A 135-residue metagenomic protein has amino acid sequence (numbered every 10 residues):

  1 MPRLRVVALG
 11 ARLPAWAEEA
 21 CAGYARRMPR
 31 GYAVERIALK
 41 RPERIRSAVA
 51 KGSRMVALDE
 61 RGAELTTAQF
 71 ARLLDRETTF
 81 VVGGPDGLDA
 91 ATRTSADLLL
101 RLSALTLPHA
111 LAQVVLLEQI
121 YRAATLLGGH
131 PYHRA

Functional and structural regions predicted by a protein language model:
M1-A135: Post-transcriptional modification and biogenesis factors for structured RNAs of the translation apparatus
